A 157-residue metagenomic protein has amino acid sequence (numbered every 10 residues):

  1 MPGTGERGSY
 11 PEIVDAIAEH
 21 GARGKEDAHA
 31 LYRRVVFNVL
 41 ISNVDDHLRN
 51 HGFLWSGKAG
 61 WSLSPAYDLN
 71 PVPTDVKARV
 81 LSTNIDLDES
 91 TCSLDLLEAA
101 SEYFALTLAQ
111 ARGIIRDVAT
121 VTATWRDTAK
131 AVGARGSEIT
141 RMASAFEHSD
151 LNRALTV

Functional and structural regions predicted by a protein language model:
M1-L48, G52-V157: Anionic ligand-binding catalytic core segments
